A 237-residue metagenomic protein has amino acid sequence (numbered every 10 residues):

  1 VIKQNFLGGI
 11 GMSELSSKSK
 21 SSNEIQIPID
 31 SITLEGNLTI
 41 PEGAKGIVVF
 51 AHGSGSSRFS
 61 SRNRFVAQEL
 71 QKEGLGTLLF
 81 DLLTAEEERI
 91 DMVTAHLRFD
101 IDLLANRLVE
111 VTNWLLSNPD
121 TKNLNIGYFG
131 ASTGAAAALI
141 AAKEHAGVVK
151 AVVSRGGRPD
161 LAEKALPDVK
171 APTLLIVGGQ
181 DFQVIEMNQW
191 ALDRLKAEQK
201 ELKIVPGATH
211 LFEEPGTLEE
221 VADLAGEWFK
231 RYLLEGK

Functional and structural regions predicted by a protein language model:
I25-T121, E214-G216, E220: Serine-hydrolase catalytic machinery in alpha/beta-hydrolase-like enzymes
D120-S132: Alpha/beta-hydrolase fold nucleophile elbow
A137-A141: Hydrolases whose catalytic domains are alpha/beta-hydrolase-1, hotdog thioesterase, or metallo-beta-lactamase-like
G147-P159: A conserved short beta-strand
V169, L175-V177: Short beta-strand/loop motif that positions the catalytic acidic residue of the alpha/beta-hydrolase fold
F182-M187: Conserved alpha/beta-hydrolase "acid-adjacent" motif
L195-L211: Catalytic histidine neighborhood in serine/cysteine hydrolases with alpha/beta-hydrolase-type architecture
G216-K237: Catalytic active-site module of serine/aspartate enzymes centered on a nucleophile-bearing elbow/loop
